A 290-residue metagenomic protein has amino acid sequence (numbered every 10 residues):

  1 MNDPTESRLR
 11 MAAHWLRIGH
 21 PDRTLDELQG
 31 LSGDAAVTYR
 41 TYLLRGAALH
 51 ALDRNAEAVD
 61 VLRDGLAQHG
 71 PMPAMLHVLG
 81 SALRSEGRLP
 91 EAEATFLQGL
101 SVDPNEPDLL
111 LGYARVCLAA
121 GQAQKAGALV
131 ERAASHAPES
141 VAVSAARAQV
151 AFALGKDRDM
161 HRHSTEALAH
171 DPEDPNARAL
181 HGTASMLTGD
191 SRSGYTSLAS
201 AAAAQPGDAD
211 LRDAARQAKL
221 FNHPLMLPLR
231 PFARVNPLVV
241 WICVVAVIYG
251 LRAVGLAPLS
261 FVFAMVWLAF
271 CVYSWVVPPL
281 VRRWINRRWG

Functional and structural regions predicted by a protein language model:
N2-D53, E57, S81-S85: Alpha-helical segment of the N-proximal tetratricopeptide repeat
G30-L31, D64-L66, Q98-G99, R132-A134 (+2 more regions): Canonical positions in the second alpha-helix
A36, G70, P104, P138-E139 (+2 more regions): Short coil turns that delineate tetratricopeptide repeat
